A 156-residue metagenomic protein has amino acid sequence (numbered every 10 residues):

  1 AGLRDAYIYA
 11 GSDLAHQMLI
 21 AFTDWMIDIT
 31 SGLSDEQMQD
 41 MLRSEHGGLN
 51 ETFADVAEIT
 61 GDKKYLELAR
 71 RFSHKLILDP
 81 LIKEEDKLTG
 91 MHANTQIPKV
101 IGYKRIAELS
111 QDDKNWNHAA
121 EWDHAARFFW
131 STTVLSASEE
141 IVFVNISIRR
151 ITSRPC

Functional and structural regions predicted by a protein language model:
A1-C156: Glycan-recognition and catalytic cores of secretory/periplasmic carbohydrate-active enzymes
